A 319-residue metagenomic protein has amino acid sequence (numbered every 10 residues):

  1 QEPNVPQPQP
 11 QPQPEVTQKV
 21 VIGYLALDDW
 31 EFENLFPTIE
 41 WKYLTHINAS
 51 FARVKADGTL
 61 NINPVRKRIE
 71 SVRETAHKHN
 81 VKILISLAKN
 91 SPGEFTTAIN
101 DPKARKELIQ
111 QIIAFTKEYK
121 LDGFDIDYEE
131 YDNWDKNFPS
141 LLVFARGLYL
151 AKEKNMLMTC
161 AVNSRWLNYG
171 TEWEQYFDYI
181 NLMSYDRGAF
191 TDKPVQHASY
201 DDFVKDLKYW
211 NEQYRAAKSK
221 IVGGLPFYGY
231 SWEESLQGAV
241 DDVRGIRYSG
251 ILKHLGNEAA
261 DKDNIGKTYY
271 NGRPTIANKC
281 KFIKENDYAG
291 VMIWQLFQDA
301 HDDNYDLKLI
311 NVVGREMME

Functional and structural regions predicted by a protein language model:
Q1-V16: Bacterial Sec-dependent N-terminal signal peptides
Q13-T116, V195-D201, K208, L236 (+3 more regions): Glycan-recognition patch characteristic of GH18 chitinases/ENGases and related GlcNAc/peptidoglycan-binding proteins
K19, Y43-T45, H79-I83, K120-D122 (+4 more regions): Short, well-ordered coil/turn segments that N-cap beta-strands
L25-A26, A56-K67, Q110, E130-L255: Substrate-binding surface in catalytic domains of secreted glycosidases
Y43, K218-D287, D302, D306-E319: Glycan-binding loop/region signatures in secreted carbohydrate-active enzymes
H46-F51, T116-D132, M183, G290-L296: Short acidic catalytic loops
I47, I85, I126, I180 (+3 more regions): Conserved, mostly hydrophobic/aromatic
D125-V162, R273-E319: Active-site and adjacent substrate-binding regions of carbohydrate-active enzymes
